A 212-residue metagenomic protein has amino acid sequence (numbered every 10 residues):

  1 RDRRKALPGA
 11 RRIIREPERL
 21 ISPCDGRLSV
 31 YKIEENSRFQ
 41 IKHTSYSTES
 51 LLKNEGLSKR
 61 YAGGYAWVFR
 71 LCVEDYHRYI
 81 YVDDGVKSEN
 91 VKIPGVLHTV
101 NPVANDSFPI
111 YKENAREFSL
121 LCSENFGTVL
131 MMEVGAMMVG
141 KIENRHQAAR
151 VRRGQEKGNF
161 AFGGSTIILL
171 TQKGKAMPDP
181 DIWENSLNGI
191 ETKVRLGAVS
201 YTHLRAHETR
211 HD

Functional and structural regions predicted by a protein language model:
R1-R60: Extended, compositionally biased flexible segments
I21-S22, Y81, G85-E89, A148-F160 (+1 more regions): Short, well-structured beta-strand-loop connectors
S22-L28, D83-K87, M137, G154 (+2 more regions): Generic structural motif
L28-V30, E89, E133, G158-N159: A residue-level detector for short acidic-glycine micro-motifs
R38-Y76, I80-V82, N90-I142: Cytosolic, membrane-proximal regulatory domains of ion/volume homeostasis and mechanosensation machinery
S45, P102-S107, I167-P180: Short, compositionally biased
L52-K59, F108-R116, K175-V199: Short peripheral tails and domain-boundary helices/loops at the edges of structured domains
T202-T209: Conserved small/polar residues in nucleotide/adenosyl-binding loops
